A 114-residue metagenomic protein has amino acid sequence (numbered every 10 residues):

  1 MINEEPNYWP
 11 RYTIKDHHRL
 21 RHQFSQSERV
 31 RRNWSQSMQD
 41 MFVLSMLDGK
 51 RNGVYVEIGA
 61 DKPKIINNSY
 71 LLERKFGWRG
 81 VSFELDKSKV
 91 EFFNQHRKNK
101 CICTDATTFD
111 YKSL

Functional and structural regions predicted by a protein language model:
M1-W34: Membrane-proximal basic amphipathic "stem/tether" segments
R31-S113: SAM cofactor-binding core of SAM-dependent methyltransferases, primarily the Rossmann-like beta-alpha-beta module
